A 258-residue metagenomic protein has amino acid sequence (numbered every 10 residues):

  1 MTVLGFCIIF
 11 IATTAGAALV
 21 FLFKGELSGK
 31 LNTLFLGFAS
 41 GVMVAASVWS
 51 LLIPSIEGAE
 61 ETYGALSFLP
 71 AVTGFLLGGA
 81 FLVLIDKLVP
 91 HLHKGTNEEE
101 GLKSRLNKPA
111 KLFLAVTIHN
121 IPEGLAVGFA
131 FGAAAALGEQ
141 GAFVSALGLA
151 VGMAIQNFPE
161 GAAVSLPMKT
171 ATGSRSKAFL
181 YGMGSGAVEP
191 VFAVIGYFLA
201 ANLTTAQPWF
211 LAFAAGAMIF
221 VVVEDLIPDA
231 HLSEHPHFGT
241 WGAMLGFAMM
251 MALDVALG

Functional and structural regions predicted by a protein language model:
M1-G258: Intrinsically disordered, metal-sensing/regulatory segments
